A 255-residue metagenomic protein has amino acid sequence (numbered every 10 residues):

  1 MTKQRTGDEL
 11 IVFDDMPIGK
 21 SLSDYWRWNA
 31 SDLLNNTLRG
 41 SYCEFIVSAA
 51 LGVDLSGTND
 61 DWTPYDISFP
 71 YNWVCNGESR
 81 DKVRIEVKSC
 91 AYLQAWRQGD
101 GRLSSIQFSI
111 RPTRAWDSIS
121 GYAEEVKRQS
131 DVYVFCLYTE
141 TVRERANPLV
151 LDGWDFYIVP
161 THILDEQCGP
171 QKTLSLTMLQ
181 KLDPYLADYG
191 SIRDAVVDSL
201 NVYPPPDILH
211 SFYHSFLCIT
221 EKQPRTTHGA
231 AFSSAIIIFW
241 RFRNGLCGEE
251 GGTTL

Functional and structural regions predicted by a protein language model:
M1-V83, K88-C218, I238-W240: Nucleic-acid endonuclease domains
H214, E221-S234, G248: Short, often N-terminal, low-complexity regions that either remain intrinsically disordered or form a short helix
R225, R241-R243: Basic polycationic patches enriched in arginine
E249-T254: Short, intrinsically disordered C-terminal tails of secreted or membrane-associated proteins
